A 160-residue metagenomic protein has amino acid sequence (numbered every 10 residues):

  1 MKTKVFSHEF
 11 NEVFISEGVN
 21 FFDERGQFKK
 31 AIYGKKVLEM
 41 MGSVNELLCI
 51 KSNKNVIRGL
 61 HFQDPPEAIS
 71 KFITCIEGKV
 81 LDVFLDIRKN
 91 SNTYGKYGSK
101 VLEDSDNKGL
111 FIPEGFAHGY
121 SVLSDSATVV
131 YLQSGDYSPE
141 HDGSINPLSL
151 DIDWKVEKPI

Functional and structural regions predicted by a protein language model:
M1-S105, S126, Q133-I160: Non-catalytic, conserved peripheral segments adjacent to functional cores
L102-D125: Conserved metal-binding segment of the jelly-roll/cupin
